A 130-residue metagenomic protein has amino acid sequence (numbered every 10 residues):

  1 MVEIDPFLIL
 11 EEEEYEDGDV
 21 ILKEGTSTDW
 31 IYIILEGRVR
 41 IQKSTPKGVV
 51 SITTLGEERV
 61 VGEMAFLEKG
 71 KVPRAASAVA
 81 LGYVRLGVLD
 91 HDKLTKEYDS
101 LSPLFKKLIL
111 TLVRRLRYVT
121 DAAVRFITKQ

Functional and structural regions predicted by a protein language model:
I4-P6, A123: Generic structural signal of hydrophobic/aromatic residues within well-ordered alpha-helices of folded domains
P6, E12-G82: Cyclic nucleotide-binding regulatory domains
R74-A75, L94-Q130: A small-molecule sensor/coupling module
G87: Conserved active-site beta-strand element of glycosyltransferases/polysaccharide synthases
